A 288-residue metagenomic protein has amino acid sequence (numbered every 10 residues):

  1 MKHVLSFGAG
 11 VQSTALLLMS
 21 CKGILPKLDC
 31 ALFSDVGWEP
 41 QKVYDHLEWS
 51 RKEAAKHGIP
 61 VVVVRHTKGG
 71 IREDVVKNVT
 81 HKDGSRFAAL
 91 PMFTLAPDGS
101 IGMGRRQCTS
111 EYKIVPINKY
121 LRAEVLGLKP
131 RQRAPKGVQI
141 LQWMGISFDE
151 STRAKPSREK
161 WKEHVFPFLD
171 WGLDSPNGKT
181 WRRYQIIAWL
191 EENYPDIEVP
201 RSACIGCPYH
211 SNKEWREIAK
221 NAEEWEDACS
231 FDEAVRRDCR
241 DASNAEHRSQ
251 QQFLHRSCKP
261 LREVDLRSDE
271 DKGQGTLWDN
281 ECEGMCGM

Functional and structural regions predicted by a protein language model:
M1-M288: Nucleotide-activated chemistry modules centered on ATP-dependent adenylation/adenylyltransferase
